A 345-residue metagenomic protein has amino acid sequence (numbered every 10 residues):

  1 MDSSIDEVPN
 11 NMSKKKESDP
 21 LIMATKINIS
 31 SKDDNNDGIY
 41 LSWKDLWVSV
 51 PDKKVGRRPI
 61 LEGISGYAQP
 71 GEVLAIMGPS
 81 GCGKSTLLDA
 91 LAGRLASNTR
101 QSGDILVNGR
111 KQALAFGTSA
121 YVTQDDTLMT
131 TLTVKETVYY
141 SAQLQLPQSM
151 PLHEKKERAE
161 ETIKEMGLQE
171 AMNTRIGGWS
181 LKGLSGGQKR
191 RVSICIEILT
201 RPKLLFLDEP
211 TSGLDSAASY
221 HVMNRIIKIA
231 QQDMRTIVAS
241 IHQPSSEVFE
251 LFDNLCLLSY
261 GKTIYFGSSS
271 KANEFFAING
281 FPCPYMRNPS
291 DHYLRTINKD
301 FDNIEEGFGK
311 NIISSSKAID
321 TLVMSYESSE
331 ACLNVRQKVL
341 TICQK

Functional and structural regions predicted by a protein language model:
M1-S65, P70-E72, P79, S102 (+6 more regions): Topological signature of polytopic alpha-helical transporters
G66-Q69, G93, R100-G117, G177-W179: Conserved ABC transporter NBD signature motif
L74, S85-N98: Short, conserved post-Walker A segment of ABC-type ATPase nucleotide-binding domains
L114-A115, D126-E136, S149-M150: Conserved catalytic motifs of ABC-family nucleotide-binding domains
L132, I176, L184, E197-I198: ABC ATPase signature
I194-C195, V222: Hydrophobic anchor residue at the start of the ABC signature
I198-L204: A short, proline-enriched helix->beta-strand linker immediately N-terminal to the Walker B motif in ABC-type P-loop
L205-E209: Catalytic Walker B motif of ABC-type/P-loop ATPase nucleotide-binding domains
